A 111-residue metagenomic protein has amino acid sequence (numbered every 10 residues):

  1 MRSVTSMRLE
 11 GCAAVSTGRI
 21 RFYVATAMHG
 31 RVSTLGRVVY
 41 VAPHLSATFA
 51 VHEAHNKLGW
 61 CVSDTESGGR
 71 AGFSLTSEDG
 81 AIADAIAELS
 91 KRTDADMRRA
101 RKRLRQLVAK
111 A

Functional and structural regions predicted by a protein language model:
R2-H44: Negatively charged, low-complexity tracts enriched in Asp/Glu with abundant Ser/Thr
P43-T48, T65-G68: Short, solvent-exposed coil/turn segments at beta-strand boundaries
H52-N56: Short beta-strand micro-motifs enriched in acidic
L58-C61, T65: Conserved, surface-exposed functional patches that form binding/active-site neighborhoods
T65-D79: A short, exposed loop/beta-hairpin motif centered on an aromatic-Gly-Thr core
A81-A85: Stable alpha-helical structural segments in soluble proteins, enriched in small hydrophobic residues
I86-V108: Anionic, Ser/Thr-rich low-complexity intrinsically disordered regions
